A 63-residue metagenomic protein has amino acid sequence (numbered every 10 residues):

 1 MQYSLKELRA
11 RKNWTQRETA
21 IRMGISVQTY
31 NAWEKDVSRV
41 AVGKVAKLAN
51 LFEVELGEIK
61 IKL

Functional and structural regions predicted by a protein language model:
M1-R11: A short, Lys/Arg-rich alpha-helix, primarily the initiator
S4, T15, A41-K44, E55: Residues that mark the N-terminal boundary/hinge immediately upstream of a DNA-recognition element
K6, N31-A32, K60: Key DNA-contacting residues within the recognition helix of helix-turn-helix
A10, I21, N50: Alpha-helical residues within the helix-turn-helix
N13-A32: Short alpha-helical DNA-recognition segment
G24, G43-E58: DNA major-groove recognition helix of helix-turn-helix/homeodomain DNA-binding modules
